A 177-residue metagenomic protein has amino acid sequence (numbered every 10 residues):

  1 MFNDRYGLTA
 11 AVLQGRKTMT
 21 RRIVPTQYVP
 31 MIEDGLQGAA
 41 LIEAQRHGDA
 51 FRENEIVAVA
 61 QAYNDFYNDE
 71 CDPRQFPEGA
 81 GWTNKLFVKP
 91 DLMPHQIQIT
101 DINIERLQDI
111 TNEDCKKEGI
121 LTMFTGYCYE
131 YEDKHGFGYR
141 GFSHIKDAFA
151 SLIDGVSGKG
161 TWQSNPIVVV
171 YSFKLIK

Functional and structural regions predicted by a protein language model:
M1-K177: Secondary-structure transition motif
